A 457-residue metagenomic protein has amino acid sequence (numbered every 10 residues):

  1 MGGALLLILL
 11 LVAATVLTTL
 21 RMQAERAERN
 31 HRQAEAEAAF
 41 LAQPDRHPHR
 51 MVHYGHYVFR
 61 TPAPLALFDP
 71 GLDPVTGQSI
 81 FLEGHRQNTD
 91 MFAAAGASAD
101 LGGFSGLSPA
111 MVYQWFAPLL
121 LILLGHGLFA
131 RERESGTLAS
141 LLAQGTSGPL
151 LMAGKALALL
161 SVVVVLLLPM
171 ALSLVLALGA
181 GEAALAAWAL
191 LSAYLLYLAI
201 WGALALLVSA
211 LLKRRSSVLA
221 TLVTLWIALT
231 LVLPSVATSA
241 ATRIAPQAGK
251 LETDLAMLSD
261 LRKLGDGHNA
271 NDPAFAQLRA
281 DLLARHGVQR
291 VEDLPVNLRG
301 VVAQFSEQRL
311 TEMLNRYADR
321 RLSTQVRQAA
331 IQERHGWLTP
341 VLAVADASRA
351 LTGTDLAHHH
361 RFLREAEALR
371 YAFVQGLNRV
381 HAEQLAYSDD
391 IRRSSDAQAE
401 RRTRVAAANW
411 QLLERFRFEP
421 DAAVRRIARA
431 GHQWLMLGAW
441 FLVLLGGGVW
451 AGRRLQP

Functional and structural regions predicted by a protein language model:
M1, L123-V164, G452-Q456: Helix-loop-helix units of permease transmembrane domains in multi-pass membrane transporters, especially ABC
M1-S105, S216-P457: Transmembrane alpha-helical segments and their membrane-interface loop/helix boundaries that make up the transmembrane
G2-A4, S108, F116-A117, G148-A177 (+1 more regions): Selective transmembrane-helix segments that form parts of the transport pathway or gating/packing helices in multipass
A66-P70, S105-R131, S135: Long, hydrophobic alpha-helical segments
G106-A110, P118-L123, G154, L185-L190 (+1 more regions): Short alpha-helical transmembrane interface motifs in multi-pass membrane proteins
L121-G125, P169, A203-L204, A220 (+1 more regions): Hydrophobic/aromatic residues in alpha-helical transmembrane segments
L172-A193: Membrane-interfacial helix-loop-helix connectors in multipass membrane proteins
A189-L212, L445: Hydrophobic alpha-helical transmembrane segments of polytopic membrane proteins
